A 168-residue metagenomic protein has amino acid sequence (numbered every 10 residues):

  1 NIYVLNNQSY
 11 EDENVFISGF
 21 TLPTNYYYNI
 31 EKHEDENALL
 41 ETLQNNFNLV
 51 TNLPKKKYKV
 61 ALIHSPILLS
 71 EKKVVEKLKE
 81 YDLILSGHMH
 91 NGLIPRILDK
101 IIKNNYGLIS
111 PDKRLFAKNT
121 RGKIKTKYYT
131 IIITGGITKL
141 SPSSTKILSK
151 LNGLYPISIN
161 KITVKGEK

Functional and structural regions predicted by a protein language model:
N1-Y3, E41-L43, R114-L115: Short gly/ser/thr-rich secondary-structure transition/capping motifs
I2, S9-T24, P54-V60, K125-I131 (+1 more regions): Beta-strand-turn-beta hairpins that frame and shape the catalytic cleft of phosphate-ester-processing enzymes
V4, K59-H64, I84: Short, hydrophobic beta-strand segments that form beta-sheet elements in well-ordered domains
N7-Q8, F20, H64-S65, G135-G136: Fold-independent oxyanion-binding glycine-rich loops and adjacent beta-strand/coil segments at enzyme active sites
S9-Y10, L40-F47, P95-Y106: Hydrophobic transmembrane alpha-helix bundles
E13-K59, L69, S144-I157: Binuclear metal-dependent hydrolase catalytic cores centered on His/Asp/Glu-rich metal-binding motifs
P66-S158: Conserved beta-sheet core of the metallophosphoesterase superfamily
K77, T163-V164: C-terminal active-site subregion of NodB/CE4 polysaccharide deacetylases
